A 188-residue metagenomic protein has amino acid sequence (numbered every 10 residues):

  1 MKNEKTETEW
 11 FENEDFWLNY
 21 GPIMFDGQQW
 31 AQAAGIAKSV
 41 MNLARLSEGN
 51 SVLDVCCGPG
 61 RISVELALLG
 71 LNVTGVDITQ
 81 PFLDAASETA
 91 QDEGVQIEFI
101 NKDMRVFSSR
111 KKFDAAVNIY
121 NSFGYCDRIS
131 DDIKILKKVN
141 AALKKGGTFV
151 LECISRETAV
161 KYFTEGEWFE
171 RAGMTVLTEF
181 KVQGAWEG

Functional and structural regions predicted by a protein language model:
M1-S47: Conserved class I S-adenosyl-L-methionine
G49-C56: Conserved class I S-adenosyl-L-methionine
P59: Conserved SAM/SAH-binding loop
S63-V106: Class I SAM-dependent methyltransferase SAM/SAH-binding core
S108-A115: A short acidic, Gly/Pro-enriched loop at the edge of an enzyme's catalytic core that lines a small-molecule cofactor
I119-N121: Residues lining the SAM
I133-K145: A short glycine-rich, Lys/Arg-flanked "PGG" loop and its adjoining helix->strand segment in the class I
V150-G188: SAM-dependent methyltransferase
